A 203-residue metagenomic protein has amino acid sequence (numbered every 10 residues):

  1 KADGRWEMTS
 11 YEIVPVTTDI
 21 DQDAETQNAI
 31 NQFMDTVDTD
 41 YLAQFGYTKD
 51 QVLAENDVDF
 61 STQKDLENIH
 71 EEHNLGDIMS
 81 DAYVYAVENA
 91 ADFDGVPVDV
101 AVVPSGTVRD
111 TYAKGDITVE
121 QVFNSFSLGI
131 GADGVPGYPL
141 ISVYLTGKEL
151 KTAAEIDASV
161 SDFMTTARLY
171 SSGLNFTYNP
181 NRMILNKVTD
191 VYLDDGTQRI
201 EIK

Functional and structural regions predicted by a protein language model:
G4-K203: Solvent-exposed loop/linker segments at secondary-structure transitions that flank or connect catalytic domains
